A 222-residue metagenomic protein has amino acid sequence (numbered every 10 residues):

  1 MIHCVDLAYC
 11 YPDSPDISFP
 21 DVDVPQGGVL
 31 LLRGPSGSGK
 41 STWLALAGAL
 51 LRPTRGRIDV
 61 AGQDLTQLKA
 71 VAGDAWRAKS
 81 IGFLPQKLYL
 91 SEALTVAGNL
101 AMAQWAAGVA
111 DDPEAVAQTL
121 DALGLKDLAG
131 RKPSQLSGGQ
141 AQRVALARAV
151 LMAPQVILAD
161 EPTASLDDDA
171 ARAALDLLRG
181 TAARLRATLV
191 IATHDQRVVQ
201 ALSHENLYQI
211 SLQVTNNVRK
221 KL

Functional and structural regions predicted by a protein language model:
G48: Helix-to-loop junction immediately C-terminal to a conserved catalytic motif
D64, D112-L128: Conserved ABC ATPase "signature" region
L65-G82: ABC ATPase NBD coupling module
A93-M102: Short coil-to-helix segment of the ABC ATPase nucleotide-binding domain corresponding to the Q-loop/switch region
K132-L136, Q140: Conserved ABC ATPase signature
L151-Q155: A short, proline-enriched helix->beta-strand linker immediately N-terminal to the Walker B motif in ABC-type P-loop
I157-D160: Catalytic Walker B motif of ABC-type/P-loop ATPase nucleotide-binding domains
